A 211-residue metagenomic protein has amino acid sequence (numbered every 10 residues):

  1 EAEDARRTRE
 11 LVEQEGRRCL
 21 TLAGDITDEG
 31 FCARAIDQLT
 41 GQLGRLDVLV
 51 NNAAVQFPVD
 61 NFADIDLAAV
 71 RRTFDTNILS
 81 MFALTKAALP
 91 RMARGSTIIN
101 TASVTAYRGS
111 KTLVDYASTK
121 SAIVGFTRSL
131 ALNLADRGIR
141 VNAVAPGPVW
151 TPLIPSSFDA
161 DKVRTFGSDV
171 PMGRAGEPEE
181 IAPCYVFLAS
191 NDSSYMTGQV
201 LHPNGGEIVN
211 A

Functional and structural regions predicted by a protein language model:
E1-L43, F57-P58, A68: Short-chain dehydrogenase/reductase
D47, A63-F82, I99, I123 (+1 more regions): Catalytic Tyr-X3-Lys loop
V59, R108, Y185-V186, T197-A211: Short C-terminal tail/terminal secondary-structure segment of NAD(P)H-dependent dehydrogenase/reductase domains
D60-F62, A69-R71, K162, F166: Substrate-binding pocket helix/loop in short-chain dehydrogenase/reductase
T85, T119, T127: Active-site helix of classical SDR
P90, L132-D136, S194: Alpha-helical segment proximal to the catalytic Tyr-Lys
S103: Residue(s) in the substrate-gating loop at a strand-loop-helix junction that position the organic substrate next
A143, T165-D192, M196, P203-G205: C-terminal helical subdomain
